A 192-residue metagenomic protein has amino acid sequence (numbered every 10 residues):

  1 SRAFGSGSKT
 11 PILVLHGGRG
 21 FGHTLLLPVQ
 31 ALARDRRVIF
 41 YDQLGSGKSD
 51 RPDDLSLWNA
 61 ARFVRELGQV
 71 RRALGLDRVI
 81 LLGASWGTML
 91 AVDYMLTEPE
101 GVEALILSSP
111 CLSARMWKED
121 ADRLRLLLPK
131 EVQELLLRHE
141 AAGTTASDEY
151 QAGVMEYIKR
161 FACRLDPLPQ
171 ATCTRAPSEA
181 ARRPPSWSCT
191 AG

Functional and structural regions predicted by a protein language model:
R2-S56, R71: Conserved HGGG/HGGXW glycine-rich cap/lid loop of the alpha/beta-hydrolase fold
G7, A33-R34, R65, L74-D77 (+1 more regions): Structured loop/turn residues at beta-strand edges in well-structured enzyme cores
L26, D50-D53, M116-A121, P169-Q170: Short aromatic-enriched loop/helix-cap "lid" or pocket-rim segments at secondary-structure transitions that line
L26, L112-S113, R164: Residue-level marker for beta-strand->alpha-helix junctions and adjacent short loops that shape enzyme
Q43-W86: Active-site loop/oxyanion-hole signature of alpha/beta-hydrolase fold enzymes
D77-R123: Conserved hydrolase catalytic core segment
E103-T145, G192: Flexible "cap/lid" loop of the alpha/beta hydrolase fold
E134-G192: Alpha/beta-hydrolase
